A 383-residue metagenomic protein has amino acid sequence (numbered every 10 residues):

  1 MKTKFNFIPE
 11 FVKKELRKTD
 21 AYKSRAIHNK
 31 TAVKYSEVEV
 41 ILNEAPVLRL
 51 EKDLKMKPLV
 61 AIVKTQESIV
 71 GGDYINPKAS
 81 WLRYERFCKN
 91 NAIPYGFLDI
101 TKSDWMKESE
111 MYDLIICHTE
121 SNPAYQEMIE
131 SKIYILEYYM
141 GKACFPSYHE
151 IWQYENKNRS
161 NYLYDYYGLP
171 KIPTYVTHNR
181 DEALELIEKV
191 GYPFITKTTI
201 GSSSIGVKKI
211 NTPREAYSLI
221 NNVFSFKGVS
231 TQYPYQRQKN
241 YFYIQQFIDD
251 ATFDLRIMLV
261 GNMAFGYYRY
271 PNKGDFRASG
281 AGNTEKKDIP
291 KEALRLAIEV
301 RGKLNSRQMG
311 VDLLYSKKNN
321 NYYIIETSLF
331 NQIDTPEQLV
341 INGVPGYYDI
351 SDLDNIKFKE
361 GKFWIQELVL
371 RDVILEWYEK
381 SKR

Functional and structural regions predicted by a protein language model:
M1-M111: Non-cleavable N-terminal signal-anchor transmembrane helices
K2-K4, P9-E10, K14-R25, L54 (+3 more regions): Active-site nucleotide/adenylate-binding loops and adjacent lid/helix of ATP-dependent enzymes
L59-P173, L184: Conserved N-proximal alpha/beta basic substrate-recognition cap immediately N-terminal to, or forming the N-lobe
E120-N122, I200-G201, F330: Short glycine-rich anion-binding loops that position phosphate/pyrophosphate groups of nucleotides and phosphorylated
I205, K209-V300, Y322-Y323: Phosphate-binding site of ATP-dependent enzymes
Q245, S306-N319: A short glycine-rich, hydrophobically flanked beta-strand micro-motif that places a catalytic Asp/Glu for divalent metal
D288, Y315-R383: C-terminal active-site "lid" helix and adjoining low-complexity regulatory extension at the edge of ATP-using catalytic
